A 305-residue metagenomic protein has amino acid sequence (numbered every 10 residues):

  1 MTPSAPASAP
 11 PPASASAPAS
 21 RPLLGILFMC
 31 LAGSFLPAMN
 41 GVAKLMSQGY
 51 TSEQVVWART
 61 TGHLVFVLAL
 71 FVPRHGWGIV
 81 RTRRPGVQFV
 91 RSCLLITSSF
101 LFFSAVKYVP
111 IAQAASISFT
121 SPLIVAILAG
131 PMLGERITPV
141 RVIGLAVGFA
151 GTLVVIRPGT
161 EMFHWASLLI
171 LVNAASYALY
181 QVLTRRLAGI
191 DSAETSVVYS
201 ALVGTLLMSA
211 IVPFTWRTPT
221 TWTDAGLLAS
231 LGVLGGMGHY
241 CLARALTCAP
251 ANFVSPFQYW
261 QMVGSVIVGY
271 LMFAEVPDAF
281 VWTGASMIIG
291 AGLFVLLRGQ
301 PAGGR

Functional and structural regions predicted by a protein language model:
T2-P3, A7, L24, Y50-T97 (+2 more regions): Transmembrane alpha-helices of multi-pass small-molecule transport proteins
L24-L31, F71, W77-L101, W165-N173 (+1 more regions): Loop-to-transmembrane-helix transition segments
G33-G41, L68, S92-F100, P122-I127 (+6 more regions): Hydrophobic/small/kink-forming positions within alpha-helical transmembrane segments of polytopic membrane proteins
G41-K44, S52-E53, V67, T160-T220 (+2 more regions): Transmembrane alpha-helical segments that form core, pore/gating elements of small-molecule transporters/exporters
T51-V65, F103-S121, F163-S176, T221-G235 (+1 more regions): Structural signature of hydrophobic alpha-helical transmembrane segments
S104, S121-I143, V263-W282: C-terminal transmembrane-helix exit sites in multi-pass transporters
A115-T120, L187-V203, H239-Y270: Helix-helix packing/entry segments at the starts of transmembrane helices
V140-R157, F280-G299: Hydrophobic transmembrane alpha-helices of multi-pass small-molecule transport proteins
